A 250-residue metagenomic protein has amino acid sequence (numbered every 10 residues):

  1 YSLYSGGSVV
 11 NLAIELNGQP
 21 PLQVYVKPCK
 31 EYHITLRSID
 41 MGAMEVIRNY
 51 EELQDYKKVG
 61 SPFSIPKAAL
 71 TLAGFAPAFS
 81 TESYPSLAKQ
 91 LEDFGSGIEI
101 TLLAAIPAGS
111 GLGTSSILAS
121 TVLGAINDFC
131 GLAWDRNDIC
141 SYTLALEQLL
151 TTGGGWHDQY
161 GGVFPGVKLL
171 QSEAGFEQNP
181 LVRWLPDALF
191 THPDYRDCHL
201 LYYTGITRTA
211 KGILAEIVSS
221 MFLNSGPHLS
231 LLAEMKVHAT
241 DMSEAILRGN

Functional and structural regions predicted by a protein language model:
Y1-E92, L132, S141-T151, Q159-N250: C-terminal nucleotide
I47-Q54, S96-A108: Glycine/charged-rich beta-loop-alpha catalytic/anionic-binding loops adjacent to active sites
A69, A108-S110: Helix-loop-helix module between adjacent transmembrane segments
A104-I106, Q148-L149, G155: Short hydrophobic "helix-edge" motifs at membrane interfaces and signal-peptide entry regions
S110-L132: DPxDG-like acidic metal-binding loop motif
S116, G154-G155, Q159: Conserved phosphate/anionic-ligand binding catalytic regions in large, soluble enzymes, centered on
R136-N137: A sequence/structural signal of beta-propeller blade repeats
